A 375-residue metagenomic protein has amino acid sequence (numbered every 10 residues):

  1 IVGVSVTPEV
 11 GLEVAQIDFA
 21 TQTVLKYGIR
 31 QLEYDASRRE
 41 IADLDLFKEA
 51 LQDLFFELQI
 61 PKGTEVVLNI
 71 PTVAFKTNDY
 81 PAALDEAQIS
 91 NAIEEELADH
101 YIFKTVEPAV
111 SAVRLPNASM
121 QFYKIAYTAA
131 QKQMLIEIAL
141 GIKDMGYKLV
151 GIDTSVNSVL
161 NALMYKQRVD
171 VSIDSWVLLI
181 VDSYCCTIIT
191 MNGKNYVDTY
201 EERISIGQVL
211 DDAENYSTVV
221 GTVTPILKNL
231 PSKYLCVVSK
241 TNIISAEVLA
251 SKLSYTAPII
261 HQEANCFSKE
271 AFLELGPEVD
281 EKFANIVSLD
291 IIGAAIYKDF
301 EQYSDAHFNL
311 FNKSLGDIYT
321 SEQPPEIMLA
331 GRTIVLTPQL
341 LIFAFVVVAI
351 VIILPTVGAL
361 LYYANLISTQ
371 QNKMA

Functional and structural regions predicted by a protein language model:
I1-S368: Hydrophobic/aromatic-enriched cytosolic interaction surfaces used to assemble or bind macromolecules
S368, M374-A375: Long, amphipathic, non-transmembrane alpha-helical coiled-coil-like segments that mediate oligomerization/assembly
